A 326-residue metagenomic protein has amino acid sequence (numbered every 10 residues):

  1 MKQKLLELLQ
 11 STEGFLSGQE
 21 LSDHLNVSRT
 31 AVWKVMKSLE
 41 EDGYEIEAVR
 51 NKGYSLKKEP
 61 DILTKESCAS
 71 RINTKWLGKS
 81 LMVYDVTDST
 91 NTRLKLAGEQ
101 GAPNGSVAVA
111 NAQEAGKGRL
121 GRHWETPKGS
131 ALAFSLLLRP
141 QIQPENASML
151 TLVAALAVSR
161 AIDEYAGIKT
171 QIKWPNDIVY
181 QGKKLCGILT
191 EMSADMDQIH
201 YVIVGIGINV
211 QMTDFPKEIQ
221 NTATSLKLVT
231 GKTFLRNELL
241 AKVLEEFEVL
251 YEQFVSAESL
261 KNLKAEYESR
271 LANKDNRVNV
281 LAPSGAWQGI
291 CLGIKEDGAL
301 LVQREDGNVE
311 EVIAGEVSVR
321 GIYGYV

Functional and structural regions predicted by a protein language model:
M1-S28, K37, E41-D42, Q143-N146 (+2 more regions): Long, positively charged amphipathic alpha-helical accessory segments at protein N-termini or as interdomain linkers
K2-D163, C186, F234: N-terminal lobe of the biotin/lipoate ligase/transferase fold
E47, T170-Q171: A local structural micro-motif
D85, I172-W174: Short loop/edge segments at beta-strand edges and connector loops that shape dinucleotide/nucleotide cofactor-binding
D177: Conserved active-site carboxylates
